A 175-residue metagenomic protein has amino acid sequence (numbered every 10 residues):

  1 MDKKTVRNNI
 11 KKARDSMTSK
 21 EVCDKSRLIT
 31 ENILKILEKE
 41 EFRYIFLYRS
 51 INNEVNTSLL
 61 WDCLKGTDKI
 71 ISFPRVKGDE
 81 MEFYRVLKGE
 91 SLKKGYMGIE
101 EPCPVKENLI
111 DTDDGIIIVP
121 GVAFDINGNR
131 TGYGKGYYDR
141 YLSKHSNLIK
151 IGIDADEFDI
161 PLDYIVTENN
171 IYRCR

Functional and structural regions predicted by a protein language model:
M1-L109: N-terminal active-site beta-alpha-beta segment that forms phosphate/nucleotide-binding and substrate-recognition loops
T5, K12, S16, C103 (+3 more regions): Surface-exposed, charge/polar-rich loops and edge strands
N52, G78, A123-F124, E157: Short, solvent-exposed loop/turn segments at secondary-structure junctions
S58-W61, N129-G132, S143: Short amphipathic alpha-helical segments
F83, F124-D125: Aromatic-residue hotspot detector
Y133-Y137: Charged helix-capping and loop-helix junction motifs
